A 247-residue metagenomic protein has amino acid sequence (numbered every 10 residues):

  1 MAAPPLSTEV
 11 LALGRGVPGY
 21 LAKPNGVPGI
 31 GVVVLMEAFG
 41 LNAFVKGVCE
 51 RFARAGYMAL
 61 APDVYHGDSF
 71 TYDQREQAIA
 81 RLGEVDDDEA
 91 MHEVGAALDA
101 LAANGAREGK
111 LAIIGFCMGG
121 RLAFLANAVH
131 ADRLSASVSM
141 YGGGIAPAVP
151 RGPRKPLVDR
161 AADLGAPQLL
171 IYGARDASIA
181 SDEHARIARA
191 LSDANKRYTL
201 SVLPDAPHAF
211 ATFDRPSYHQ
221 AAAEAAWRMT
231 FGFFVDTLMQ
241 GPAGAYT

Functional and structural regions predicted by a protein language model:
M1-T247: N-terminal cap/leader regions of alpha/beta-hydrolase-fold enzymes, predominantly small-molecule hydrolases
